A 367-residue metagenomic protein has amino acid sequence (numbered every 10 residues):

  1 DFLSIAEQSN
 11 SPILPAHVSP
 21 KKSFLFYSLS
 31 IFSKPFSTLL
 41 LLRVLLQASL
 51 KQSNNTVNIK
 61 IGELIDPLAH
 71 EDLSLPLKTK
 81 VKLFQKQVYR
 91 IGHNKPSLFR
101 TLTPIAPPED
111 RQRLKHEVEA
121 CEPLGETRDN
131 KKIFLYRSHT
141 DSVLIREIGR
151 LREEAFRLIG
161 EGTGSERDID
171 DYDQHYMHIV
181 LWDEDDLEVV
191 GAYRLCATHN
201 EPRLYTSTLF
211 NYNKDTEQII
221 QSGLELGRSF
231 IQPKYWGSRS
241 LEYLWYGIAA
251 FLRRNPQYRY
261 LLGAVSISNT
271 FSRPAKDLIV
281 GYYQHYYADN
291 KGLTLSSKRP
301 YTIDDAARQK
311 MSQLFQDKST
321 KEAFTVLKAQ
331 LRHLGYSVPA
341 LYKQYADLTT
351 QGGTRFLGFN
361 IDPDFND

Functional and structural regions predicted by a protein language model:
D1-L75, F271-A288: A cross-family acyltransferase "interaction/gating" segment
D72-I91, G352-D367: C-terminal/domain-terminus segments
K78-K82, Y89-Q112: Eukaryotic intrinsically disordered, low-complexity, charge-rich
L102-H139: Conserved N-terminal entry element of GNAT/NAT acetyltransferase domains
G125-H175, W182, G191: Short amphipathic alpha-helix that is part of the acyltransferase structural core
T163, H199-G353, L357-N360: Acyl-donor binding region in acyl/amide transferases
D171-V180, G353, D364-D367: A short helix-loop-beta-strand connector motif used in the catalytic cores of GNAT acetyltransferases and, in some
V180, L187-A197: Conserved beta-strand in the GNAT
